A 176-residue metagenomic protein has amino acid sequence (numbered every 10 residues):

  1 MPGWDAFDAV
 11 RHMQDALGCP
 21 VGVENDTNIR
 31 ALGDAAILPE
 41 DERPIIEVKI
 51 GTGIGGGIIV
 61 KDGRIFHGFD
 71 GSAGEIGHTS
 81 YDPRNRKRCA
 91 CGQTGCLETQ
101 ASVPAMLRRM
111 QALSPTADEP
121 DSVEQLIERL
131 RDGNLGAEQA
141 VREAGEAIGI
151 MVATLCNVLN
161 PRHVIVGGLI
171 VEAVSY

Functional and structural regions predicted by a protein language model:
M1-D34, P39-E42, T52-I54, K61: Mid-protein regulatory/catalytic core that forms ligand/cofactor-binding pockets and protein-protein interaction
W4, D8, R30, G71-G74 (+3 more regions): Conserved active-site and cofactor/substrate-binding residues in soluble primary-metabolism enzymes
R11, D15-C19, A36-R43, I65 (+2 more regions): ATP-binding/phosphotransfer module of carbohydrate and carboxylate kinases, centering on a glycine-rich
N25, I50-T52, V103, G168-L169: Short secondary-structure boundary segments
N28-A31, G55-G56, F66, V171-V174: Short, active-site-adjacent cap segments at secondary-structure transitions
D34, I58-D62, F66-G68, Y81-D82: Short beta-strand-to-turn element immediately C-terminal to the catalytic PLP-Schiff-base lysine in fold type I
I45-K49, G55-G57, R88-A90: Short glycine-aspartate micro-motif
S72-N85: A short, polar/charged loop-to-alpha-helix boundary motif
